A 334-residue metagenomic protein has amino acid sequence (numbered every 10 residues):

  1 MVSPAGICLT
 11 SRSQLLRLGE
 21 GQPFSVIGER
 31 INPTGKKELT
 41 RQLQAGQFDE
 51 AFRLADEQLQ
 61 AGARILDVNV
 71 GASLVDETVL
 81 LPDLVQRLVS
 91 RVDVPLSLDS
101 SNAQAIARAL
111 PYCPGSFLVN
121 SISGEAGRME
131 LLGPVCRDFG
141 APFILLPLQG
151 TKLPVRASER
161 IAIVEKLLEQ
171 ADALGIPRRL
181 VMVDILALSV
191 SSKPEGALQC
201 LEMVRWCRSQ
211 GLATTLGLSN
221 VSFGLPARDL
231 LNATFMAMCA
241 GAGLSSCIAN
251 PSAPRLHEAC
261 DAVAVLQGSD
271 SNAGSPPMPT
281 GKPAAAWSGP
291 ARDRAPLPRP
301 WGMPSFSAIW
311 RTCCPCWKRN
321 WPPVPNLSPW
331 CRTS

Functional and structural regions predicted by a protein language model:
M1-M182, L188-S334: Domain-level signal for soluble alpha/beta catalytic cores
